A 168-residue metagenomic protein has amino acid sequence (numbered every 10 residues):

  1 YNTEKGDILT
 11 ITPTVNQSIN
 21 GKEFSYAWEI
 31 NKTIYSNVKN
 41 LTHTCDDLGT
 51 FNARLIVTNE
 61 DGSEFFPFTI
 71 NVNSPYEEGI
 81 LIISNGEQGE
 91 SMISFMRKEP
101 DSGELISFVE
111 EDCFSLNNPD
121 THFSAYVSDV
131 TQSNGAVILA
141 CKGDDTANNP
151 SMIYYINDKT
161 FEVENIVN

Functional and structural regions predicted by a protein language model:
S18-A27: Solvent-exposed loop segments of extracellular immunoglobulin-like
Y26-T44: Surface-exposed, flexible coil segments in extracellular/virion-facing regions
G49-A53, E78-G79: Exposed beta-strand face motif in extracellular beta-rich ectodomains
V57-N59: Conserved structural position at the C-terminal beta-strand of extracellular beta-sandwich adhesion modules
E77-Q88, S94, N134-A147: Short beta-strand elements that form the blades of beta-propeller/WD-repeat-like and other beta-sheet-rich scaffold
I93-P119, G143-N168: Surface-exposed loop/turn elements that mediate protein-protein interactions on large endomembrane-trafficking
L116-S133, N168: Repeated scaffold domains used in trafficking and secretory/extracellular systems, primarily beta-propellers
